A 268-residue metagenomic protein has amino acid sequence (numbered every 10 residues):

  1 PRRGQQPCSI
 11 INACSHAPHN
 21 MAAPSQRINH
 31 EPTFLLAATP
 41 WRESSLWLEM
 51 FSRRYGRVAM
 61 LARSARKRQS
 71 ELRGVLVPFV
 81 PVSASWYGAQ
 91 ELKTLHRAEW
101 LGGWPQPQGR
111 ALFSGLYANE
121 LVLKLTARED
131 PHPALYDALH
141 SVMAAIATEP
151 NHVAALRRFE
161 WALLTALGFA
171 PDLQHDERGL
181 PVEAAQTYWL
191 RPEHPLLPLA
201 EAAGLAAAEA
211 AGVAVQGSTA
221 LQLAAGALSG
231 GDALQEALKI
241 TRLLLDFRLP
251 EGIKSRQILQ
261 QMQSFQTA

Functional and structural regions predicted by a protein language model:
R2-R3: Basic polycationic patches enriched in arginine
Q6-P7: Cationic, low-complexity basic patches in intrinsically disordered or flexible, solvent-exposed regions
N12-W47, F51-A268: Non-catalytic alpha-helical scaffolds and adjoining flexible linkers that form interface surfaces for assembly
